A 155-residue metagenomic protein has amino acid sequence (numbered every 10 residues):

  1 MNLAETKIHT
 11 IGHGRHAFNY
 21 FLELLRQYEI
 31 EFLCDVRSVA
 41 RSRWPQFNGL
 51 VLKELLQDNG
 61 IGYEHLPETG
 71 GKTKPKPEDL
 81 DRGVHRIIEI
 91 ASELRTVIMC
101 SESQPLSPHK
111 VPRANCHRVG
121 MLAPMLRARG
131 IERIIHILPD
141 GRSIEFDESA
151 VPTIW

Functional and structural regions predicted by a protein language model:
M1-W155: Residues lining hydrophobic/aromatic ligand-binding pockets adjacent to catalytic sites
